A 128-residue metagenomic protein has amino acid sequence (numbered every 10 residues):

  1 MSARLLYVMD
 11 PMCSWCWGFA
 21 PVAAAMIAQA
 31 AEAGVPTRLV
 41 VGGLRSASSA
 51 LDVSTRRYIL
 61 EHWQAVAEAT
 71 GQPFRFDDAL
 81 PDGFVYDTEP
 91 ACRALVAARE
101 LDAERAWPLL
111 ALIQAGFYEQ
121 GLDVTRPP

Functional and structural regions predicted by a protein language model:
M1-L6, V35: Extreme N-terminal starter segment of soluble prokaryotic enzymes
M9-M12: Short pre-active-site segment immediately N-terminal to redox-active cysteine/selenocysteine motifs in thiol-based
W15: Short, cysteine/histidine-rich loop/knuckle motifs that typically chelate Zn2+
G18-P127: Structural alpha/beta surface segment adjacent to cysteine/selenocysteine redox centers across thiol/disulfide enzymes
